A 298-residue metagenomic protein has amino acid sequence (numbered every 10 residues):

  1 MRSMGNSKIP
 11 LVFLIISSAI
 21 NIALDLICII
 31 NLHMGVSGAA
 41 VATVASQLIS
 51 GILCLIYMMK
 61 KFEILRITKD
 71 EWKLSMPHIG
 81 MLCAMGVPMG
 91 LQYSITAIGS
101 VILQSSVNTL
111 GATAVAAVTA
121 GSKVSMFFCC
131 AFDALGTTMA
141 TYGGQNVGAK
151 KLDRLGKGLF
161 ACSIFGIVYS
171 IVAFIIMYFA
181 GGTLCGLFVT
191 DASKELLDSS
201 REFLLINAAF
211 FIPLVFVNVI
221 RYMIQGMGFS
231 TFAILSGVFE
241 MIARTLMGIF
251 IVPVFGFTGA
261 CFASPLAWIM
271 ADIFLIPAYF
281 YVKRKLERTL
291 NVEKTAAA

Functional and structural regions predicted by a protein language model:
M1-P10, V115-G181, L214-S236: Small-residue-rich hydrophobic transmembrane alpha-helices
M1-R2, P10-S18, A39-C54, D133-G136 (+3 more regions): Short runs within selected transmembrane alpha-helices of multi-pass transporters and secretion channels
N6-S7, G35, G111, F229-S230 (+1 more regions): Short loop-to-helix capping motifs
K8-I15, L53-I56, E71-I102, S106-V107 (+7 more regions): Hydrophobic faces of transmembrane alpha-helices in multi-pass small-molecule transporters and flippases across diverse
S18, I22, L26, A39 (+5 more regions): Hydrophobic positions within alpha-helical transmembrane segments of bacterial inner-membrane proteins
A19-I30, L55, V101-S105, F127 (+3 more regions): Alpha-helical transmembrane segments of multipass membrane proteins
I27-M34, S94-K123, F127, Q145 (+2 more regions): Helix-terminus/linker motif at the lipid-water interface of multi-pass membrane proteins
N31-V87, G143-F210, I251-A298: Short alpha-helical transmembrane segments in multi-pass integral membrane proteins
